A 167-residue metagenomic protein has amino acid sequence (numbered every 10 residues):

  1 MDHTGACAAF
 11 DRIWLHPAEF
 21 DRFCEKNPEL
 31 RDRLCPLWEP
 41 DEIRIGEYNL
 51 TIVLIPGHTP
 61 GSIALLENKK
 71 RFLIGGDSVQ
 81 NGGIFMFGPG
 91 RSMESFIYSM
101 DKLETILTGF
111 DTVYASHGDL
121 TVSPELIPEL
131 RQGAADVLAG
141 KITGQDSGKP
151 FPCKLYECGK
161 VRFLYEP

Functional and structural regions predicted by a protein language model:
M1-G5, F20-F23, P60-S62, Q80-G83 (+1 more regions): Active-site environment of divalent metal-dependent phosphoester hydrolases
M1-H3, W14-P17, L54-G57, L73-G76 (+1 more regions): Active-site neighborhood of phospho(di)ester-bond hydrolases with catalytic His/Asp-centered motifs
M1-R44, D136-A139, T143: Active-site HxH/HxHxD metal-binding segment of metal-dependent hydrolases
G5, L30-T105: Catalytic core of the metallo-beta-lactamase
F10-I13, G90-S92, L130-G133: Glycine-rich, phosphate-binding/catalytic loops in enzymes
P17, M93-F96, I127: A structural signal for well-ordered alpha-helical scaffolds and beta->alpha junctions
K26, M86, P124-L126: Short, well-ordered secondary-structure micro-motifs
D101-P167: Accessory terminal helices/loops
